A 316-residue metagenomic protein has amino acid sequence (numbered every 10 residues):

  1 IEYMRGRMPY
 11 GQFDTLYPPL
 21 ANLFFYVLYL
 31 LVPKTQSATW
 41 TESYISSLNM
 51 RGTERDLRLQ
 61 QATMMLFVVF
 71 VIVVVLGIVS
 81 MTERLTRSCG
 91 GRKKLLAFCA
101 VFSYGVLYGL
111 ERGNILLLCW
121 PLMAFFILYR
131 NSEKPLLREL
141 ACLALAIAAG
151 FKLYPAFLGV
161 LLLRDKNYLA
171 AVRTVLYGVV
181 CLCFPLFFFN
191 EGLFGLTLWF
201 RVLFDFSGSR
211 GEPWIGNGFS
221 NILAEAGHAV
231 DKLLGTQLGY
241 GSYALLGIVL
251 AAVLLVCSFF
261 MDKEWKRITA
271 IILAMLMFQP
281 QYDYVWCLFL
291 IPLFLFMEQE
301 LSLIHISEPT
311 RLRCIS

Functional and structural regions predicted by a protein language model:
I1-E133, L137-L140, D165-W286, L290 (+1 more regions): Primarily membrane-embedded glycan-assembly and transfer machineries that use lipid-linked glycans
D14-P18, L295-L303, S307, R311 (+1 more regions): Aromatic-enriched
M123, G159, I315: Active-site-proximal flexible loops/turns
L143-L162, F278-L288: Transmembrane helices and adjacent periplasmic/lumenal helix-loop junctions of polyprenol-phosphate-dependent
A156-F157, L169, L312: Internal amphipathic alpha-helical segments of the cytochrome P450 catalytic fold
